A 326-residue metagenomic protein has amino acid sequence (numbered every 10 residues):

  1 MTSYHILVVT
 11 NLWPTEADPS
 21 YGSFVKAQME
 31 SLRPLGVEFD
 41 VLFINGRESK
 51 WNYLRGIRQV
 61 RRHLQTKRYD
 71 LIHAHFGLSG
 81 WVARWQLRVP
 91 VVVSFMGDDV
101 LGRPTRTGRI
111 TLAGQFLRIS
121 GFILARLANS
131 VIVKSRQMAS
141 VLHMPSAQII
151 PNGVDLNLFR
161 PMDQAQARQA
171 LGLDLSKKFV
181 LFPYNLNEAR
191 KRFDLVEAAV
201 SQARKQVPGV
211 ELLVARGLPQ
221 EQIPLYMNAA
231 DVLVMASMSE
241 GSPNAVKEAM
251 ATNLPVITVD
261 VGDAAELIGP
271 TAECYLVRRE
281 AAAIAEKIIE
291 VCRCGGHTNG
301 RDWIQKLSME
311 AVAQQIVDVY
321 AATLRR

Functional and structural regions predicted by a protein language model:
L7, L173-K191, E197-V200: Conserved donor-binding/catalytic core segment of Leloir-type glycosyltransferases
R61-R62, T111-S130: Membrane-proximal helix-turn-helix segments that form the acceptor-binding/catalytic region of lipid-linked
L71, Q86-R103, V131-I132: Active-site proximal beta-strand in glycosyltransferases
A125, L225-A230: Short alpha-helical donor nucleotide-sugar binding micro-motif in glycosyltransferases
V154-A170: Acidic anion/phosphate-binding donor-loop and adjacent secondary structure in glycosyltransferase catalytic cores
M238: Aromatic "clamp/platform" in nucleotide-sugar-dependent glycosyltransferases that forms part of the donor/acceptor
P255-T258: Short hydrophobic beta-strand element within catalytic cores of glycosyltransferases and related nucleotide-activated
P270-A282, I289-C294: Conserved acidic donor-binding segment of nucleotide-sugar-dependent glycosyltransferases
